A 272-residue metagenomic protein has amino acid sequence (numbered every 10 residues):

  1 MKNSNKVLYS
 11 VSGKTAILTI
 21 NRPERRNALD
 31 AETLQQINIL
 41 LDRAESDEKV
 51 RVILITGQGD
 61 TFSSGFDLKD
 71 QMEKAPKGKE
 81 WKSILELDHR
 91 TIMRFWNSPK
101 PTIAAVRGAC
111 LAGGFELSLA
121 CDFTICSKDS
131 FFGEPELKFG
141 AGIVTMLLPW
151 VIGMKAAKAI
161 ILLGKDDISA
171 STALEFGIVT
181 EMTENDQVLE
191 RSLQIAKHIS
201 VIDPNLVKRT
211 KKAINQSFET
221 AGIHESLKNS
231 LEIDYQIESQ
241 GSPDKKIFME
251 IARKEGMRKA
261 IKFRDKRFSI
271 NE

Functional and structural regions predicted by a protein language model:
M1-G13, K165-A170, E190, Q194-K197 (+1 more regions): C-terminal alpha-helix plus adjacent terminal tail
M1-Q58: Conserved CoA-thioester-binding segment of acyl-CoA-metabolizing enzymes
L18, R22, Q36-I37, I55 (+5 more regions): Terminal peptide-recognition signature
E32-Q36, L87, R94, R191 (+2 more regions): Charged catalytic carboxylate motif
G57-R94, C110, G256: Glycine- (often His-adjacent) and acidic-residue-rich active-site loop that binds/positions the CoA thioester
R94-F131, P135-P204: Crotonase-fold acyl-CoA enzyme core
